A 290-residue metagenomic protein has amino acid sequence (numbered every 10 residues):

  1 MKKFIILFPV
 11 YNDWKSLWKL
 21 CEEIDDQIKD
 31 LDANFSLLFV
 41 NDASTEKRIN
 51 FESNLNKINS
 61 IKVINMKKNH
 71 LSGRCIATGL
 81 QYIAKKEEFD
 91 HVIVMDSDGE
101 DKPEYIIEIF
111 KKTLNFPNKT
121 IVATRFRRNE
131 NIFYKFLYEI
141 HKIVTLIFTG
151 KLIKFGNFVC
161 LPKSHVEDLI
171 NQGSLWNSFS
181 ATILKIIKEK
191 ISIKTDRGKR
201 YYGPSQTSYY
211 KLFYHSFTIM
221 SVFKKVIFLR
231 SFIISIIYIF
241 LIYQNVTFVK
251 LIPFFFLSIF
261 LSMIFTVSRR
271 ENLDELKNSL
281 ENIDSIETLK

Functional and structural regions predicted by a protein language model:
K2-P9, I24, F35-V40: Hydrophobic targeting segments
D13-I28: Short, well-formed alpha-helical segments that are part of the catalytic scaffolds of diverse glycosyltransferases
A33-S44, I64-N65: Short beta-strand/loop segment that forms part of the nucleotide-sugar
N41-N50, G99-E100: A conserved acidic beta->alpha catalytic loop
M66-K68, S72-Y82, V94, E100-N177 (+1 more regions): Acceptor/aglycone-binding surface of glycosyltransferases and processive sugar-polymer synthases
E87-H91: Short acidic donor-binding loop at the edge of a beta-strand
S164-V226: Catalytic donor/gating beta->alpha subdomain of glycosyltransferases that bind UDP-sugars
F228-K290: Terminal low-complexity segments of carbohydrate-biosynthetic enzymes
